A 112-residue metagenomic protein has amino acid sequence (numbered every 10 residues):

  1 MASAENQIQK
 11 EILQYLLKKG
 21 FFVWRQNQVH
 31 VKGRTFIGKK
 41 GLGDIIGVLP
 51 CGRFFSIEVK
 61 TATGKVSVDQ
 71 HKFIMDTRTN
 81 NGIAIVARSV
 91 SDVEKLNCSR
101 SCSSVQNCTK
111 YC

Functional and structural regions predicted by a protein language model:
M1-C112: Catalytic phosphate/metal-binding cores of nucleic-acid and nucleotide-processing enzymes, i.e., regions that mediate
